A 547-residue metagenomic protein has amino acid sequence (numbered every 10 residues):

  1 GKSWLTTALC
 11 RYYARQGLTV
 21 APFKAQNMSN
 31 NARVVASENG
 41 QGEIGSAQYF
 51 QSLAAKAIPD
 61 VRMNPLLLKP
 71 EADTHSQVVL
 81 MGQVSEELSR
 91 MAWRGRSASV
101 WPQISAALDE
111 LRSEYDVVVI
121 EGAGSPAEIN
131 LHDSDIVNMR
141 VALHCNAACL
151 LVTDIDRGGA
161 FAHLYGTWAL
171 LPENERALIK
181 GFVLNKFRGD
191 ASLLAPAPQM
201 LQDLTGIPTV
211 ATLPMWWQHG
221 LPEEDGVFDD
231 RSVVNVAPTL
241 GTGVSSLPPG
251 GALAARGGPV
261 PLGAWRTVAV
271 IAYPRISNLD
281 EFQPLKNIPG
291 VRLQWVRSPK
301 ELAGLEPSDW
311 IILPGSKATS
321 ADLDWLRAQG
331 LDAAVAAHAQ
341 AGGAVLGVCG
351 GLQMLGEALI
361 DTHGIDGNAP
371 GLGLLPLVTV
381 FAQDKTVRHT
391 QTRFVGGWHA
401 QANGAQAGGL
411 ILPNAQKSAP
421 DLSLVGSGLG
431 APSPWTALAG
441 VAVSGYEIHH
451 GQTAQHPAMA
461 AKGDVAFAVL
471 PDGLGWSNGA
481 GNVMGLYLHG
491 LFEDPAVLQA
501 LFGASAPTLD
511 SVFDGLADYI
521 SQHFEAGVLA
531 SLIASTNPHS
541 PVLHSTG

Functional and structural regions predicted by a protein language model:
G1-A254, P259-W310, P314-A337, A344 (+4 more regions): Flexible phosphate-sensing "switch/lid" loops adjacent to ATP/NTP-binding sites across phosphate-transfer
S277-N278, L375-L377, A382, R393-G396 (+2 more regions): Alpha/beta-hydrolase-fold enzymes
C349: Catalytic nucleophile serine of serine hydrolases, specifically the conserved "nucleophile elbow" pentapeptide
L352: Local cysteine-cluster metal-coordination motifs and their immediate loop/turn environment, predominantly Fe-S cluster
G356: Short glycine-enriched nucleophile-adjacent loop and the immediately C-terminal alpha-helix near the catalytic center
L359-K385, H389-Q391: Class I SAM-dependent methyltransferase SAM-binding "motif I" and its flanking Rossmann-like core
Q401, I411-L412: Short, low-complexity, intrinsically disordered N-terminal modules that encode targeting/processing signals
K417-S418: Polybasic, lysine-rich low-complexity intrinsically disordered segments
